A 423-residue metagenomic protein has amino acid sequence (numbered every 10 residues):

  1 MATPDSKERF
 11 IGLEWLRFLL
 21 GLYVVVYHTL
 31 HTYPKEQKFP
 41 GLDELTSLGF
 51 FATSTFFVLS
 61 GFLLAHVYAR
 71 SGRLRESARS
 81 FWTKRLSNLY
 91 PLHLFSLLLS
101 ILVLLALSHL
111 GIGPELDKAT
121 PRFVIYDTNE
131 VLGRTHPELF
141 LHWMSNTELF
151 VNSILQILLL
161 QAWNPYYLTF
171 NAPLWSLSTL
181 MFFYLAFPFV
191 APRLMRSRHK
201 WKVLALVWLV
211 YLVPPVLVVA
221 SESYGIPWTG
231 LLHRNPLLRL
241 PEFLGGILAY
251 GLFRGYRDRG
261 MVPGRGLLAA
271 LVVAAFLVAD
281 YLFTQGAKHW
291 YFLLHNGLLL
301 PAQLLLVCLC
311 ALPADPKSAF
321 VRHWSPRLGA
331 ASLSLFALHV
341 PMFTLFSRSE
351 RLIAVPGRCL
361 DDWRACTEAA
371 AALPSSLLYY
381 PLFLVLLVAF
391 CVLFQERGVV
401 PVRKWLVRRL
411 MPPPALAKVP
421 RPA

Functional and structural regions predicted by a protein language model:
M1-P4, P313-G329, V340-A423: C-terminal "closing" transmembrane helix and its immediate cytosolic amphipathic cap in multi-pass membrane proteins
I11-R70, S87-L97, L305, G329 (+2 more regions): Functionally critical transmembrane alpha-helices in membrane proteins and complexes, commonly lining
L13-E14, T147-M181, L185-L300, S347-P356 (+1 more regions): Aromatic-enriched alpha-helical transmembrane segments of multi-pass intramembrane proteins
P40-T46, A119-V124, T128-S145, W228-T229 (+1 more regions): Membrane-interface segments at the starts/ends of alpha-helical transmembrane spans
T53-E115, I247-F253, A311-A314, M342 (+3 more regions): Juxtamembrane transmembrane-helix termini
A69-E76, S80, R193-W201, G251-R265 (+3 more regions): Membrane-interface junctions at the ends of membrane-embedded or membrane-associated helices
L98-W175, A220-S223, A302: Membrane-interface helix-loop-helix regions
